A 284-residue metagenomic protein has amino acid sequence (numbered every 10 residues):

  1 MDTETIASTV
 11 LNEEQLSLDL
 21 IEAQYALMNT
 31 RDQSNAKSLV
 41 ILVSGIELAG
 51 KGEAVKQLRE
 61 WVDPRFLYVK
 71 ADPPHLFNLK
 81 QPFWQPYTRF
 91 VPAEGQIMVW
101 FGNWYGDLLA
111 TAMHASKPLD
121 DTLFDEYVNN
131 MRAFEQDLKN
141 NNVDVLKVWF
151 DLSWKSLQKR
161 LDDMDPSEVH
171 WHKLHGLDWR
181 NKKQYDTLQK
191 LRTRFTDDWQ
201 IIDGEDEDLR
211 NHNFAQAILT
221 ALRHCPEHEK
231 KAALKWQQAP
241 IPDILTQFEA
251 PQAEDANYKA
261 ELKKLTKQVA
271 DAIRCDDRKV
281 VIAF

Functional and structural regions predicted by a protein language model:
M1-F284: Glycine-rich phosphate-binding loop of ATP-dependent small-molecule kinases
